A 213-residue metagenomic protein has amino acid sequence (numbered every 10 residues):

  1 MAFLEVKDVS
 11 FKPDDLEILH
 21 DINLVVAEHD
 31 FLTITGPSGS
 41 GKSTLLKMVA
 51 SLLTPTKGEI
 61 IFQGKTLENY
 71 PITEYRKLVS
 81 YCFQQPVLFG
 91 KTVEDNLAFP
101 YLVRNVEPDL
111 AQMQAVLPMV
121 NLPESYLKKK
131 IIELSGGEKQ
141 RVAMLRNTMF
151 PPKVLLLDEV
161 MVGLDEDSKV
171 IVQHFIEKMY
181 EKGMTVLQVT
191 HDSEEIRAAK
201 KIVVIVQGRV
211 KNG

Functional and structural regions predicted by a protein language model:
T35-P37: The feature captures the beta-strand-to-loop junction immediately N-terminal to the Walker
A50: Helix-to-loop junction immediately C-terminal to a conserved catalytic motif
G58-T66, Y75: Conserved ABC transporter NBD signature motif
P108-Y126: Conserved ABC ATPase "signature" region
K130-L134, E138: Conserved ABC ATPase signature
L155-E159: Catalytic Walker B motif of ABC-type/P-loop ATPase nucleotide-binding domains
E166-S168: Helix N-cap at the start of a conserved alpha-helix in ABC-type nucleotide-binding domains
